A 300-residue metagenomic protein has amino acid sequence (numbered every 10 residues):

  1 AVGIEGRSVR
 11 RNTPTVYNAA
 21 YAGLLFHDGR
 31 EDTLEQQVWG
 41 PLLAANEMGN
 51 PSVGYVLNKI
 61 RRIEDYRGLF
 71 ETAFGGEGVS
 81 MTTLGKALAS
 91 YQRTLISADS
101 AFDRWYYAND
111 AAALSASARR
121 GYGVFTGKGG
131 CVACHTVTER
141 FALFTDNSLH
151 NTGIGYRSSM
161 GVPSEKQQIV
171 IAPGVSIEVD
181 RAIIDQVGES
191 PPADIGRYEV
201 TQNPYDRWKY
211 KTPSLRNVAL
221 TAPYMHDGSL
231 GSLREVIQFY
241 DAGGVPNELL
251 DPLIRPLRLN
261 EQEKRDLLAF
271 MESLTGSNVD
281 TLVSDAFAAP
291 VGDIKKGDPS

Functional and structural regions predicted by a protein language model:
A1-S300: Periplasmic c-type cytochrome electron-transfer domains
